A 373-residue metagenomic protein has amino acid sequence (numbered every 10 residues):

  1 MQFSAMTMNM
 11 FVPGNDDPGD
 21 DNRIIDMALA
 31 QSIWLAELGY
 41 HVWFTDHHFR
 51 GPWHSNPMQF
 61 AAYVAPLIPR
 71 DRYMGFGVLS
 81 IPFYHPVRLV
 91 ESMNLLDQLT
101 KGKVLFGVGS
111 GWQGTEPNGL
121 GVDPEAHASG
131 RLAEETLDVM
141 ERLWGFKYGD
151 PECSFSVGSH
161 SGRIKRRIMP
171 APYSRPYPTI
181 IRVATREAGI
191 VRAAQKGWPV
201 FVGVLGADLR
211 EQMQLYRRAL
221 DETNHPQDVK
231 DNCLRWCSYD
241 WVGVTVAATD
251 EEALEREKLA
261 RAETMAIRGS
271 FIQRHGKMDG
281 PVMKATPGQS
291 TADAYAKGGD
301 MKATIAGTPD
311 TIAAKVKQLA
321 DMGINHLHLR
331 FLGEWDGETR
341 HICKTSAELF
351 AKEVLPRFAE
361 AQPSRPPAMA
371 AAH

Functional and structural regions predicted by a protein language model:
M1-D21, P82-F155, P199-D208, K258: Flexible, glycine-rich active-site loops centered on histidine and acidic residues that chelate a metal or position
M1-F76, Y177, A368-H373: N-terminal beta1-alpha1-beta2 module of alpha/beta enzyme domains
F3, L35, H47, V64 (+10 more regions): Conserved, mostly hydrophobic/aromatic
F3-T7, V42-T45, R72-G77, V104-V108 (+4 more regions): Hydrophobic faces of well-ordered beta-strands that scaffold small-molecule active sites in alpha/beta enzyme cores
A5-T7, A126-M169, L209-N325, A359-H373: An alpha-helical appendage that flanks or caps ligand/catalytic pockets
N9-D26, G77-V87, S174-T185, V244-A247 (+1 more regions): Active-site mouth loops of central-metabolism enzymes
V42-Y63, S80, V204-G206, R330-K344: Glycine-rich, proline-tolerant flexible connector loops at the mouths of alpha/beta enzymes
H54-F76, L132, K344-S364: Alpha-helix-loop-beta-strand connector modules within alpha/beta enzyme cores
